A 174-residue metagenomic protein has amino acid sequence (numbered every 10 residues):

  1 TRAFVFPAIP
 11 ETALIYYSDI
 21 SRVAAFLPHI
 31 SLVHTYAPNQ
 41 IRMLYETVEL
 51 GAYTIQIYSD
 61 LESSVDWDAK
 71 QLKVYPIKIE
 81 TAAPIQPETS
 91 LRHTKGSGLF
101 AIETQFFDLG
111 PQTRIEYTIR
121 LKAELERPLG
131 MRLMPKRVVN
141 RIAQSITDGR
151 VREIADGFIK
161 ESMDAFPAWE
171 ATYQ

Functional and structural regions predicted by a protein language model:
T1, Q56-D60, Q71, A101-E103 (+1 more regions): Broad gene-expression machinery/nucleic-acid interaction feature
T1-T54, D60-E62: Hydrophobic ligand-binding cavity/cleft-lining segments
F4-I9, E46-V48, S64-D66, F107-L109 (+2 more regions): Solvent-exposed residues in well-ordered beta-strands and their adjoining turns, especially edge/terminal strands
Y17, F26, E80-A101, P167-Q174: A short, terminal or domain-edge coil/loop segment
A24-S31, Q40-I41, Y58-D60, D66-Q71 (+4 more regions): Glycine-rich loops and low-complexity Gly/Arg-rich segments that provide flexible linkers or classic glycine-based
T35-H93, G157: Glycine-rich portal/gate segments that line the openings of hydrophobic small-molecule binding cavities
Q86-Q144: Beta-strand/loop substructures that line and gate deep hydrophobic ligand-binding cavities in soluble
R132-Q174: A conserved amphipathic terminal alpha-helix motif
